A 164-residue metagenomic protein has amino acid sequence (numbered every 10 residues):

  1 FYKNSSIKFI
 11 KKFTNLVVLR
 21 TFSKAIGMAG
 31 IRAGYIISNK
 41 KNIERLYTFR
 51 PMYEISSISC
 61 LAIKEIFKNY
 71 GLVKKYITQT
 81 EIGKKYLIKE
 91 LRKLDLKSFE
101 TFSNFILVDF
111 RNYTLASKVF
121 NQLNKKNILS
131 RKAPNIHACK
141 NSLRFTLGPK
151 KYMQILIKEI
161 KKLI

Functional and structural regions predicted by a protein language model:
F1-I7, I26: Conserved PLP phosphate-binding loop immediately N-terminal to the Schiff-base lysine helix in PLP-dependent enzymes
K8-L16: Nucleotide-activated donor-binding/catalytic signature segment of Leloir-type glycosyltransferases, i.e., the conserved
N15-L91, L96-F99: PLP-dependent aminotransferase class I/II
G30, F102, H137-N141: Short acidic/glycine-enriched loop/turn segments that link adjacent beta-strands
E65, Y86, E90-L94, K118-I128 (+1 more regions): Generic non-transmembrane alpha-helical segments
E81, K93-K126, L143, L147: Conserved PLP-binding catalytic core of the aspartate aminotransferase-like
Q122-K126, N135-I164: PLP-dependent enzyme catalytic core of the Aspartate aminotransferase-like
